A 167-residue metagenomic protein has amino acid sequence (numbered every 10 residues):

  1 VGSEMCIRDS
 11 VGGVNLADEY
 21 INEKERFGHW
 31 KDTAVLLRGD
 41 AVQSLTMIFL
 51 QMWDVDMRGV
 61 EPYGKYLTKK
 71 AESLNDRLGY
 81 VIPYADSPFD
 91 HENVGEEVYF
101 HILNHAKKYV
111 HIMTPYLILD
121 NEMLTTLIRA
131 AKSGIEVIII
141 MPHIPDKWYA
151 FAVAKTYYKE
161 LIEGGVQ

Functional and structural regions predicted by a protein language model:
S3, R8-Q167: Charged, low-complexity intrinsically disordered terminal segments
